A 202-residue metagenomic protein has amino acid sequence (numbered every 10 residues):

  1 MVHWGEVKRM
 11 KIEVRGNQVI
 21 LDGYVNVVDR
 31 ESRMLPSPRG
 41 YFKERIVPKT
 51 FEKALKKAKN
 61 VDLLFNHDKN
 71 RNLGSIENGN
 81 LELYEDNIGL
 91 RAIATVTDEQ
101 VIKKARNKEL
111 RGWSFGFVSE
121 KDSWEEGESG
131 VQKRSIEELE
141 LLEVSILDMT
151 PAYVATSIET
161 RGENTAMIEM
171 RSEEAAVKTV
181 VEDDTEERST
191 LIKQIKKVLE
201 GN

Functional and structural regions predicted by a protein language model:
M1-M170, K178, E182: Signature of dsDNA virion morphogenesis modules
A175-N202: Terminal short linear interaction segments
